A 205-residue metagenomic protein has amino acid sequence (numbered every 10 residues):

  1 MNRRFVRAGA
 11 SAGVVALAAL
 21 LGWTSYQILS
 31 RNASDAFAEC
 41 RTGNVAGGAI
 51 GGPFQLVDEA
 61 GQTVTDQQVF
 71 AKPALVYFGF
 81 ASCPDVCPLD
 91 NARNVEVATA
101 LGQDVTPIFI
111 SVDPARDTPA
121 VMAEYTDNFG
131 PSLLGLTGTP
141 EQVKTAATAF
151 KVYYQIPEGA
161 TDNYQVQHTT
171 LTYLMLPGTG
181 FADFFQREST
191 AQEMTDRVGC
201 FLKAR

Functional and structural regions predicted by a protein language model:
M1-P53, F201-R205: N-terminal targeting signals for export/organelle localization
C40-A74: Short extracytoplasmic
D66-N94: Short active-site neighborhood of thiol/selenol oxidoreductases, capturing the structured segment around
P73, A98-L101, L133, A147-F150 (+3 more regions): Sec/Tat-exported extracytoplasmic proteins
L75-V76, P107, T172: Hydrophobic beta-strand anchors of alpha/beta hydrolase catalytic cores
L89-A146: Structural microenvironment flanking redox-active thiols in thiol-disulfide oxidoreductases
Q142-G199: Thiol/disulfide oxidoreductase modules built on the thioredoxin-like
